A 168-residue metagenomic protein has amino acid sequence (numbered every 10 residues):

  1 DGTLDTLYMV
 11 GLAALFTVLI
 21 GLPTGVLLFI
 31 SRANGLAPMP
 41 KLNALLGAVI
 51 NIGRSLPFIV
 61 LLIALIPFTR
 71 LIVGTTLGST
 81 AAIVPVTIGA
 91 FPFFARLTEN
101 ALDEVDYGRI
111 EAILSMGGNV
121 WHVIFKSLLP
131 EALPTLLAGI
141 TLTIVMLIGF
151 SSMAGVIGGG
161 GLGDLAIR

Functional and structural regions predicted by a protein language model:
G2-I30: Transmembrane alpha-helix signature in integral membrane proteins
L4-Y8, L46-R54, L133, L137 (+2 more regions): Alpha-helical membrane-interface segments at transmembrane helix boundaries
L7, G11-V18, L56-I63, I148 (+1 more regions): Residue-level signal for the membrane-embedded core of alpha-helical transmembrane segments, especially mid-helix
L27-L65, V86, F91-N100, E104: Cytoplasmic-entry segments and transmembrane alpha-helices of multi-pass inner-membrane transporters
P38, G74-V84: Membrane-water interface of transmembrane alpha-helices in multipass transporters/channels
L102-A132, G159-G160: Short helix-to-coil transition segments within interhelical loops that connect adjacent transmembrane helices
V120-M153: Transmembrane alpha-helices
F150-R168: Glycine-rich helix-loop "coupling/hinge" segments at transmembrane-helix boundaries in multipass transporters
